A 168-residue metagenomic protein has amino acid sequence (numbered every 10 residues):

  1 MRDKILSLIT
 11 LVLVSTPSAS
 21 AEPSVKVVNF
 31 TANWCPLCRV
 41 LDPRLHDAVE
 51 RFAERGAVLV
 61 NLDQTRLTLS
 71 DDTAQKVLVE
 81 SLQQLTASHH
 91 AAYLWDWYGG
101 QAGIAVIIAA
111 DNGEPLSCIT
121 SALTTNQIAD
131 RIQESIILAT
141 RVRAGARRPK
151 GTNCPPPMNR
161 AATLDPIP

Functional and structural regions predicted by a protein language model:
K4-T16: Bacterial N-terminal signal peptides
P17-V25, H90-L94: A short beta-strand-turn-helix
E22-C35: Short active-site neighborhood of thiol/selenol oxidoreductases, capturing the structured segment around
C35-R39, A105: The canonical Cys-X-X-Cys-His
R39-A53: Typically the conserved alpha-helix immediately C-terminal to a functionally engaged Cys/Sec in thioredoxin-like
E54-L85: Thiol-based oxidoreductase modules, predominantly thioredoxin-like and allied folds used for disulfide exchange
A74-A102, A110-D111: Short, internal strand/loop/helix patches that form the active-site neighborhood or redox-interaction surface
D96-V142: Non-catalytic, surface beta->alpha helical segment in thiol-disulfide oxidoreductase systems
